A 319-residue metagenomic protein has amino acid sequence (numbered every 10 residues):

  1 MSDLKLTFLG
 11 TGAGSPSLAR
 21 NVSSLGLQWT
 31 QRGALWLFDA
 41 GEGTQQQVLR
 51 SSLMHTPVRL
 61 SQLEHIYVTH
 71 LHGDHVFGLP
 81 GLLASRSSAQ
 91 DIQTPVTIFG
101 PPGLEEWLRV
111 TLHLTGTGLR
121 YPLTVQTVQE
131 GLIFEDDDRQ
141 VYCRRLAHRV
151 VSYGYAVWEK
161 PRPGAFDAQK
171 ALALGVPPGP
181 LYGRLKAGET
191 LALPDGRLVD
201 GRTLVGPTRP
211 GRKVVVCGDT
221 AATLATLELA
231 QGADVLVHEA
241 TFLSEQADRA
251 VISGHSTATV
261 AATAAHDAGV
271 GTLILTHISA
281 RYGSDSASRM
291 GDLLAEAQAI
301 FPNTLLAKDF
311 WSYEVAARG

Functional and structural regions predicted by a protein language model:
S2-L53, P95, Y155-V157, G206-C217 (+1 more regions): Conserved beta-strand hairpin/beta-sheet module of binuclear metal-dependent hydrolase folds, prominently
T7, F99, T124-V128, Y142-R144 (+1 more regions): General small-molecule cofactor/ligand-binding pocket signal
L9, V128-E135: Local beta-strand/beta-hairpin segments that build beta-sheet-rich folds
S17-A19, D137-V216, T220-L229, V235-V237: Active-site-proximal loop/helix segment associated with metal-binding centers of metalloenzymes
A34, E42-T97, T127: Active-site metal-binding motif and surrounding structural segment of the metallo-beta-lactamase
F38-G41, Q62-H72, P101, V215-T220 (+3 more regions): Active-site neighborhood of phospho(di)ester-bond hydrolases with catalytic His/Asp-centered motifs
D91-P95, F99-T127, R281: Active-site neighborhood of divalent metal-dependent phosphoester bond hydrolases
G131, A222-G319: Binuclear metal-ion centers of metallo-dependent hydrolases, dominated by the metallo-beta-lactamase
